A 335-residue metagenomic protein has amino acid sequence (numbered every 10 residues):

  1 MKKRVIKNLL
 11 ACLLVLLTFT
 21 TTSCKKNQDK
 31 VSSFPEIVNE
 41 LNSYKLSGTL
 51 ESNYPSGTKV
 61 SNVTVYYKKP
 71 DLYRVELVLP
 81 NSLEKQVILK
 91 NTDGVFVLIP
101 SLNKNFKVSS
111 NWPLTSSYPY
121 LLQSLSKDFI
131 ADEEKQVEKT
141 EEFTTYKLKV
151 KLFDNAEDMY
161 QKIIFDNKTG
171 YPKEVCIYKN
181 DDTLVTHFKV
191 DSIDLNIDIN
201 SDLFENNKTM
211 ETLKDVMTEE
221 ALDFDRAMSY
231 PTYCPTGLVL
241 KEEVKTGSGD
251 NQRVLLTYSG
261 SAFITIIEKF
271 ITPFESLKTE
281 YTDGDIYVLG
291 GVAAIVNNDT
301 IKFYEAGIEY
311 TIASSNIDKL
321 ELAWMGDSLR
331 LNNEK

Functional and structural regions predicted by a protein language model:
M1-K7: Positively charged n-region of N-terminal signal peptides that target proteins for export
K2, L13-L16, T20-L72, S82 (+4 more regions): N-terminal leader/targeting segments and the immediate start of mature chains
D29-K30, N39, L89-M159, I199 (+1 more regions): Flexible, processing/modification-adjacent segments and terminal tails in exported/periplasmic/extracellular proteins
N42-S47, P70-V75, E141-K149, Y171-E174 (+3 more regions): Short, hydrophobic/aromatic-rich segments at coil-to-beta transitions
T58-N62, S82-K85, A156-Q161, K173 (+3 more regions): Short, surface-exposed coil-to-beta transition loops
T64-Y118, K179, T183-K189, T300-F303: An acidic-aromatic
E76, E141-K208: Gly/Pro-enriched, hydrophobic low-complexity segments that function as extracytoplasmic propeptides/linkers
E76, S101, T212-I308: Short, solvent-exposed recognition patches
